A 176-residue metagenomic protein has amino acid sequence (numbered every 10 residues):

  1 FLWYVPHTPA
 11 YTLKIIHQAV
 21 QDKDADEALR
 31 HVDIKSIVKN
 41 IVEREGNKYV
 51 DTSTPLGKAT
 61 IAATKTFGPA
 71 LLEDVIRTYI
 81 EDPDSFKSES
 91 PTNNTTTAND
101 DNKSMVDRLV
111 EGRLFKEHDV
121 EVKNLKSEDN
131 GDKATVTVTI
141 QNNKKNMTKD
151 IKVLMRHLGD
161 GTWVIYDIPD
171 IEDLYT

Functional and structural regions predicted by a protein language model:
F1-P6: Hydrophobic membrane-insertion alpha-helices, especially the h-region of bacterial N-terminal signal peptides
P9-A25: Alpha-helical transmembrane signal-anchor/signal-peptide segments
L13, A62, T66, A70-P83 (+3 more regions): N-terminal non-globular leader segments, chiefly Sec-dependent signal peptides
Q18, R30, N40-R44, D74 (+2 more regions): Charged/polar, solvent-exposed surface patches and flexible loops
Q21-V50: Short extracytoplasmic
T52-P55, T78, S85-T92, T96-N99 (+5 more regions): Mature, Sec-exported extracytoplasmic domains of Gram-positive
K58-H118: Structured, soluble extracytoplasmic/luminal domains of envelope-associated proteins
S104, R108, G112-F115, K123-T176: Short beta-strand edge/turn micro-motifs at domain boundaries
